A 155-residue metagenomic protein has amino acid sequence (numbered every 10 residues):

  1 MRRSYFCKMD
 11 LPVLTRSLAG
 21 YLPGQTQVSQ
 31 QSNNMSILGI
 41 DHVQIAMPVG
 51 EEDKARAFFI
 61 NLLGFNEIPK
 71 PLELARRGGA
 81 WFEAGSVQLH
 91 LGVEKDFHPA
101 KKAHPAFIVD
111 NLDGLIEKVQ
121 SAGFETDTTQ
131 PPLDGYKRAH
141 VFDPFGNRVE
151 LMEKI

Functional and structural regions predicted by a protein language model:
S4-M9, L14-S17, Y21, T26 (+2 more regions): Vicinal oxygen chelate
V28-R56, A103-P105: N-terminal beta-strand motif that seeds the catalytic metal site of vicinal oxygen chelate
L38-G39, F97-K102, L133: Short glycine-enriched loop/turn motifs at secondary-structure junctions
A46-V87: Core segments of cupin and vicinal oxygen chelate
L74-G78, P99, P132-K137: Short acidic/glycine-enriched loop/turn segments that link adjacent beta-strands
V87-L89, N147: Short acidic/polar mixed-charge low-complexity motifs
H104-V119: Mid-chain, well-packed structural core segment of small domains
